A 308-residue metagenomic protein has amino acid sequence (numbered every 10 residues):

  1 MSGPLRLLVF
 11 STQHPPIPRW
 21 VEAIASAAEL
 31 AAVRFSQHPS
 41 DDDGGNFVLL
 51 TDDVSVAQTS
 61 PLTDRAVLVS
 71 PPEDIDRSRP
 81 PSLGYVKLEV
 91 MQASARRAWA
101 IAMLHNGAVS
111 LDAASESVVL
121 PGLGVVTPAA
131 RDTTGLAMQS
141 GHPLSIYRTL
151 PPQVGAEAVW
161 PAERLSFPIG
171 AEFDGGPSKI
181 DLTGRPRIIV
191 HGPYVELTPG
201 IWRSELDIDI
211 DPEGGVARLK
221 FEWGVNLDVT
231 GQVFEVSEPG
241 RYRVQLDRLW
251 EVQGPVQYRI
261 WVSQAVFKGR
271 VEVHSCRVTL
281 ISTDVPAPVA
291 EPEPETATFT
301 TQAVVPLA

Functional and structural regions predicted by a protein language model:
M1-S36: Extended, compositionally biased accessory segments flanking or bridging domains
A31-L68: Conserved nucleotide-sensing/catalytic segment adjacent to the nucleotide-binding pocket in NTP-handling enzymes
P61-A98: Conserved phosphate-donor/acceptor-positioning beta-strand/loop module used by diverse small-molecule
I101-Q153: NTP-dependent small-molecule kinase module
G135-I201, D209-A217, G224, A265-A308: Glycan-recognition and processing domains
E205-D209, E222, D247, R259-W261 (+1 more regions): Residue-level recognition of well-ordered beta-strand positions that form the cores of beta-sheet-rich folds across
L227-P255: Extracellular carbohydrate recognition and processing domains and analogous Trp-centered ligand-binding platforms
R248-G269: Noncatalytic modules at the cell exterior or secretory-pathway interfaces, chiefly beta-strand-rich lectin/adhesion
